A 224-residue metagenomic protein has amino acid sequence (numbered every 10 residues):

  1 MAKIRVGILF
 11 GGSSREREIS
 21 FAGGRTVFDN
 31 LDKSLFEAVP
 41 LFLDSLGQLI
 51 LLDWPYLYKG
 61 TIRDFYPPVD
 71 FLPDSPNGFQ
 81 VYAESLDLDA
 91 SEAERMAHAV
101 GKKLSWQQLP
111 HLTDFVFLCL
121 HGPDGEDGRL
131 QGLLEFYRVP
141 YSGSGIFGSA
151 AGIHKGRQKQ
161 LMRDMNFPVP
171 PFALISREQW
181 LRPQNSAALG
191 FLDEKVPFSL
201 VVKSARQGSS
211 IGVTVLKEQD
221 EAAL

Functional and structural regions predicted by a protein language model:
M1-F147, A151-I153, R157, L161-D164 (+1 more regions): ATP-binding N-terminal substructure of ATP-dependent carboxylate-amine bond-forming enzymes
S20, V169-L174, F198-L224: Glycine-rich phosphate-binding loop of ATP-grasp-fold ATP-dependent ligases
L161-P170, D193-E194, A223: A polyampholytic, Gly/Pro-enriched intrinsically disordered region
E178, P183-F191, K217-L224: Active-site glycine-rich loop that binds ribose-phosphate moieties when present
L189-V201: Acidic/histidine-enriched active-site and ligand-binding environments that engage anionic O-linkages
